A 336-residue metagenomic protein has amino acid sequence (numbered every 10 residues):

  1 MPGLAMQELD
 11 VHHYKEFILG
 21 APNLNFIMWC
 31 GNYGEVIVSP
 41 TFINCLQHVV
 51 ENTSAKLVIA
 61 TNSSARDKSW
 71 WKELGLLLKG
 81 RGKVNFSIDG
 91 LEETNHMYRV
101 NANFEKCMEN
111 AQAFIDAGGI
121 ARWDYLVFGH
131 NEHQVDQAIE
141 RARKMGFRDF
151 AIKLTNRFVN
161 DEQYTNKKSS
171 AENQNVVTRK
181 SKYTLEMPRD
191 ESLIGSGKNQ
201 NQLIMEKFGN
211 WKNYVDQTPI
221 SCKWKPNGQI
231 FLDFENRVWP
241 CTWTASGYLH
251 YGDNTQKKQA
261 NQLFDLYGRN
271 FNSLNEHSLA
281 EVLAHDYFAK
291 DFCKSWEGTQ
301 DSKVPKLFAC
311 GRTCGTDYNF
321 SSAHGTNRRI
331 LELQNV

Functional and structural regions predicted by a protein language model:
M1-P2, R237-V238, T242-V336: Flexible mid-to-C-terminal extensions adjoining Fe-S/redox cofactors in radical SAM and related proteins
P2-L9, L19-G20, F26-W29, Q47 (+1 more regions): Radical SAM enzyme [4Fe-4S]-AdoMet core and its adjacent flexible, acidic and glycine-rich loops/tails across
Q7, G34-P40, S64-S69, F128-H133: Acidic-and-aromatic substrate-binding clefts and catalytic sites of carbohydrate-active enzymes
L9-F17, I37, C293-K294, G298-K303: SEC14/CRAL-TRIO lipid-binding/transfer domains and related phosphoinositide-recognition modules that form deep
D10-Y14, K68-G75: Alpha-helical scaffolding within the catalytic cores of extracellular/periplasmic polymer-degrading hydrolases
H12-A21, R328-V336: Short microdomains enriched in Cys/His and/or Lys/Arg
H13, V38-F42, W70, N103 (+1 more regions): Residues at alpha-helix caps and immediate loop-helix transition turns in enzyme cores, especially N- and C-cap
P40-V58: Aromatic-lined substrate-binding rim segments of carbohydrate-active enzymes
